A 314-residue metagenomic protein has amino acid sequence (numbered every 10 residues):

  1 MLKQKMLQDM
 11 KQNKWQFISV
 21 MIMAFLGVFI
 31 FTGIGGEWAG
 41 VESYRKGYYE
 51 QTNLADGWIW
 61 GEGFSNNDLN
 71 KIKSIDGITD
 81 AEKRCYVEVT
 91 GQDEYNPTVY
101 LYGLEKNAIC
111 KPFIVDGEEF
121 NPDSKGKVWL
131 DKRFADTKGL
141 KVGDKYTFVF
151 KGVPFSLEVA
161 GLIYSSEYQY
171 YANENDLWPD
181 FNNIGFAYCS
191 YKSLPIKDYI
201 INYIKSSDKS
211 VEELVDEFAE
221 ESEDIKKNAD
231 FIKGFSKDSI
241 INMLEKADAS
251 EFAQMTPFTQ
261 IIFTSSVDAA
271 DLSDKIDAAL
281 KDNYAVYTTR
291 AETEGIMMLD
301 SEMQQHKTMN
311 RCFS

Functional and structural regions predicted by a protein language model:
K3-S314: Membrane transport/envelope proteins' first extracytoplasmic loop
